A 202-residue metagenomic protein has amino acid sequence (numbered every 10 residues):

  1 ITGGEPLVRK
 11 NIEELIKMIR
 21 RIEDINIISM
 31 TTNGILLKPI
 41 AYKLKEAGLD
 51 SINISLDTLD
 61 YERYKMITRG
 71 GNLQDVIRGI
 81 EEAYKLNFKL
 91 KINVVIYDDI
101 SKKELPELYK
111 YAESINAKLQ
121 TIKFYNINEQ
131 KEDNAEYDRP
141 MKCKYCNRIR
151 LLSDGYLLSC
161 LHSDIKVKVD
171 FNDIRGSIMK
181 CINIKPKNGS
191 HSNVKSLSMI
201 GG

Functional and structural regions predicted by a protein language model:
I1, E5-Y97, K102: Radical SAM/AdoMet-radical enzyme domain recognition
E46-L49, G70-N72, L108-A112, Y137-R139: Short, hinge-like loop/turn segments at secondary-structure boundaries
A47, L86, I115, Y145-C146: Structured helix-beta-strand junction loops
F88, K102-N116: Basic phosphate/pyrophosphate-binding loop/patch that engages nucleotide-derived ligands
K91, Q120-T121: A structural signal for short, well-ordered beta-strand segments and their strand-loop junctions that often border
T121-G202: Accessory C-terminal segments flanking Radical SAM cores
